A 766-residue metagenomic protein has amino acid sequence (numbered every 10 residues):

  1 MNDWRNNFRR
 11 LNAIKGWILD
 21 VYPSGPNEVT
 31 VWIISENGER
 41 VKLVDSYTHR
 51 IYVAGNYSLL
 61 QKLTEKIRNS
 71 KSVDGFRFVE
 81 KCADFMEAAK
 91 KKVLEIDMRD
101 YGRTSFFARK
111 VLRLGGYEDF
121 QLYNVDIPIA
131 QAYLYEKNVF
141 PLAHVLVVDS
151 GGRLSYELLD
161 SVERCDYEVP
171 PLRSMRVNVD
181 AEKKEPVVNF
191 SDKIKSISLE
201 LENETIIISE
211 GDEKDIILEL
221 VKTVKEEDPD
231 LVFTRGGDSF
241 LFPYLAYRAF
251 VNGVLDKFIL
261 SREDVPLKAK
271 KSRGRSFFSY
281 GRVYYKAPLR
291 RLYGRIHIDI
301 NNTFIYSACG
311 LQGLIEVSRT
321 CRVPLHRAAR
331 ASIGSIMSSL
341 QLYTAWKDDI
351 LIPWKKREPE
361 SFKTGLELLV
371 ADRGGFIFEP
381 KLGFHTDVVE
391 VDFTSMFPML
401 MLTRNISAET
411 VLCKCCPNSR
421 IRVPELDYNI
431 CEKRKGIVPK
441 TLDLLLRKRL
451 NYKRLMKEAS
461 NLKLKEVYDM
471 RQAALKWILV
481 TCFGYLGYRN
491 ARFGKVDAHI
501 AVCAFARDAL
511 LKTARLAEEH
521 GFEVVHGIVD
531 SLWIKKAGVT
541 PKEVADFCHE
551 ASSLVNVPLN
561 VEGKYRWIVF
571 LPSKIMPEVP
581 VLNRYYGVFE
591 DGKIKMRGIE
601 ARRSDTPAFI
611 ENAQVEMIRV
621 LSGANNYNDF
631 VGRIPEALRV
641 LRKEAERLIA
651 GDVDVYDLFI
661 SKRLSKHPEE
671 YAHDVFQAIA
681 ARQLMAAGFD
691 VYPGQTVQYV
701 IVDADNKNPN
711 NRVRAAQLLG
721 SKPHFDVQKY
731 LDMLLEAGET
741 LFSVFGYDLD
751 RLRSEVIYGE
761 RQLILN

Functional and structural regions predicted by a protein language model:
N2-D228, V254, I259, Q312 (+8 more regions): DnaQ-like (DEDDh/DEDDy) 3′-5′ exonuclease domain used for proofreading and 3′-end trimming on nucleic acids
R5-L11, P23-S35, R40-V41, V323-C413 (+5 more regions): DNA-dependent DNA polymerase catalytic subunits
D97-R99, W533-A537: Short hydrophobic/aromatic beta-strand micro-patches that form the beta-sheet surface supporting nucleotide- or nucleic
P186-V187, G236-R248, L400-M401, K535-G538 (+1 more regions): A short acidic (Asp/Glu
I194, E202, L231-A331, I478: Metal-dependent phosphoesterase core characteristic of DEDDh/y 3'-5' exonuclease domains
L199-T205, Y485-A504: Gly-rich Lys/Arg/Thr-decorated short loops/hinges at beta-loop-alpha junctions or inter-strand turns that position
D230-G237, V525-H526, W533: Short glycine-rich phosphate-binding loop at a beta-alpha junction
F483-N490, G521-S531: Core alpha/beta catalytic barrel or barrel-like domain that forms the active/cofactor pocket in diverse metabolic
